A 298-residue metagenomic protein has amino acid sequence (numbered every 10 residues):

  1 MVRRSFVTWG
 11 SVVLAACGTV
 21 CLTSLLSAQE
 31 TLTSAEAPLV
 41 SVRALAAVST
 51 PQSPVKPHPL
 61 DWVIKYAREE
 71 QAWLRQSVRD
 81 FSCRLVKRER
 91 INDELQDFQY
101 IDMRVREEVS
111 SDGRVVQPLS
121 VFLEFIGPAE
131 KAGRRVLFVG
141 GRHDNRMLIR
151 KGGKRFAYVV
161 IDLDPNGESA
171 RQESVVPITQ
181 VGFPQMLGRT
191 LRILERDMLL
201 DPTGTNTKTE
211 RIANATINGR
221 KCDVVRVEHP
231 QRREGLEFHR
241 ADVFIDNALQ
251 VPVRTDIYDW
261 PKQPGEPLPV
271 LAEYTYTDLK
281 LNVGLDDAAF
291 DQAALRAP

Functional and structural regions predicted by a protein language model:
V2-R3: N-terminal hydrophobic targeting signals that begin at the initiator methionine
F6-V7: N-terminal export leaders
G10, L95, G235: A short catalytic or substrate-binding loop motif that flags glycine-/basic-rich loops and adjacent residues that bind
G10-T23: Bacterial N-terminal signal peptides
A15, S53-V63, Q180: Intrinsic-disorder-associated interaction segments
A28-P57: Compositionally biased, proline/threonine/alanine/serine-rich low-complexity intrinsically disordered stretches
D61-A157: N-terminal mature ectodomain segment of secretory-pathway/periplasmic proteins
I64, R90-N92, E124-E130, L137 (+1 more regions): Gly/Pro-enriched, hydrophobic low-complexity segments that function as extracytoplasmic propeptides/linkers
